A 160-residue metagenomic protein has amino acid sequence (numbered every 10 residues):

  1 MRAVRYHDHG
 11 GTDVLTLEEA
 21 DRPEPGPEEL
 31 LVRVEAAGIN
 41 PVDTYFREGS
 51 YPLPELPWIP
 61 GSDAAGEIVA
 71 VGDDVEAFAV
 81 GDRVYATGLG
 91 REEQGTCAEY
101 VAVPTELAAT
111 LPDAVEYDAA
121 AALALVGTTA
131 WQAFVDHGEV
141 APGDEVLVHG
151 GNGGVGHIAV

Functional and structural regions predicted by a protein language model:
D21-G38, S50-G90, P112: Glycine-rich beta-strand-centered segment in the early N-terminal region that forms part of a ligand/cofactor-binding
V42-Y45: Cytochrome P450 core scaffold surrounding the K-helix E-X-X-R motif and the conserved "meander" helix-loop region
D82-R83, Y100, E145: Residue-level marker of beta-strand positions
R91-T105: A structural motif shared across PLP-dependent enzymes of the aminotransferase-like
L107-A119, G143-E145: Glycine/charged-rich beta-loop-alpha catalytic/anionic-binding loops adjacent to active sites
A121-V160: Mid-domain Rossmann-like dinucleotide-binding core that forms the NAD(H)/NADP(H) cofactor-binding site
